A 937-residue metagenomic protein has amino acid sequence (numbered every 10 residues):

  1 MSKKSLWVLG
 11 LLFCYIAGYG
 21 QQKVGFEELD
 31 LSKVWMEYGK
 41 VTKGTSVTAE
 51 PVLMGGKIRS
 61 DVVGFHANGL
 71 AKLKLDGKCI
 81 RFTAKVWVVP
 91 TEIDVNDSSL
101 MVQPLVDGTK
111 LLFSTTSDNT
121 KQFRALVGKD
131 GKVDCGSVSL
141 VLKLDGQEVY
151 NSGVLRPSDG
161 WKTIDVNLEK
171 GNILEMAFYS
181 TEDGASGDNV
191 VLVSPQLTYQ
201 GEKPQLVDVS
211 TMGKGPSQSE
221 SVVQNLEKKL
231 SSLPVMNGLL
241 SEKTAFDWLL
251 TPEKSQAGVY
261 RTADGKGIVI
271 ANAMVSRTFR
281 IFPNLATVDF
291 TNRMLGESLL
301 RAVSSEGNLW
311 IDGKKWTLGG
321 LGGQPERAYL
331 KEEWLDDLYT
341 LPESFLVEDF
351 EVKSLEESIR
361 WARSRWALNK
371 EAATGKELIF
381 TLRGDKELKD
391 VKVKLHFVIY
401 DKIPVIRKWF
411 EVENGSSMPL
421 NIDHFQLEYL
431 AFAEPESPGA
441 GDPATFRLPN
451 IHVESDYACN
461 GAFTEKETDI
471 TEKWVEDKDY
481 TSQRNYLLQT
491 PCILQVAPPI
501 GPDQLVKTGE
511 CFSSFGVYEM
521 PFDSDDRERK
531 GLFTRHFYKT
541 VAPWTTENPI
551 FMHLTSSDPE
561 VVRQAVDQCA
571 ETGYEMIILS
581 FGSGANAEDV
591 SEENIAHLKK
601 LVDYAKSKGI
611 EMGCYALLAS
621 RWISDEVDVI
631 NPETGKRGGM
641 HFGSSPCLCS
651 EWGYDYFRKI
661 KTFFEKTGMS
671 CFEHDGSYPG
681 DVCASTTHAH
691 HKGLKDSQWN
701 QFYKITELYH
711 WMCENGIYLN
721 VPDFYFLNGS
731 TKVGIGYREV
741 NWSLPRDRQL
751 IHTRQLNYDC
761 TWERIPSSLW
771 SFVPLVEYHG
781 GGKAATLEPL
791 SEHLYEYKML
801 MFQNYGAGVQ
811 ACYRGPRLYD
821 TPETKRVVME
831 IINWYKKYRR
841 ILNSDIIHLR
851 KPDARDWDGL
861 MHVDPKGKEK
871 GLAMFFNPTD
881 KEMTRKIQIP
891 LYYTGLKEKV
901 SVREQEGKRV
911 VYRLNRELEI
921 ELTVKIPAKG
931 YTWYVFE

Functional and structural regions predicted by a protein language model:
Q21-Q224: Gly-Asp-aromatic-enriched flexible segments
V222-R261, K266-I270, V275, A286-C492 (+3 more regions): Polysaccharide-binding surfaces and accessory modules of carbohydrate-active proteins
I268-A273, R277, N284, F290-T291 (+4 more regions): Active-site-proximal substrate-binding groove within the catalytic cores of carbohydrate-active enzymes
S513, R527-M576, S580-S583: An acidic-aromatic substrate-binding cleft motif
N548-P559, S580-I595, G638-F657, A689-Q701 (+1 more regions): The substrate-binding groove and active-site-proximal loops of carbohydrate-active enzymes, especially glycoside
D558, L598-D603, S607, E611-M669 (+3 more regions): Active-site-adjacent "subsite" loops/lids of carbohydrate-active enzymes
E575-G582, F657-H690: Active-site groove signature of glycoside hydrolases
R913-E937: C-terminal beta-strand-rich structural cap/linker in extracellular carbohydrate-active enzymes
